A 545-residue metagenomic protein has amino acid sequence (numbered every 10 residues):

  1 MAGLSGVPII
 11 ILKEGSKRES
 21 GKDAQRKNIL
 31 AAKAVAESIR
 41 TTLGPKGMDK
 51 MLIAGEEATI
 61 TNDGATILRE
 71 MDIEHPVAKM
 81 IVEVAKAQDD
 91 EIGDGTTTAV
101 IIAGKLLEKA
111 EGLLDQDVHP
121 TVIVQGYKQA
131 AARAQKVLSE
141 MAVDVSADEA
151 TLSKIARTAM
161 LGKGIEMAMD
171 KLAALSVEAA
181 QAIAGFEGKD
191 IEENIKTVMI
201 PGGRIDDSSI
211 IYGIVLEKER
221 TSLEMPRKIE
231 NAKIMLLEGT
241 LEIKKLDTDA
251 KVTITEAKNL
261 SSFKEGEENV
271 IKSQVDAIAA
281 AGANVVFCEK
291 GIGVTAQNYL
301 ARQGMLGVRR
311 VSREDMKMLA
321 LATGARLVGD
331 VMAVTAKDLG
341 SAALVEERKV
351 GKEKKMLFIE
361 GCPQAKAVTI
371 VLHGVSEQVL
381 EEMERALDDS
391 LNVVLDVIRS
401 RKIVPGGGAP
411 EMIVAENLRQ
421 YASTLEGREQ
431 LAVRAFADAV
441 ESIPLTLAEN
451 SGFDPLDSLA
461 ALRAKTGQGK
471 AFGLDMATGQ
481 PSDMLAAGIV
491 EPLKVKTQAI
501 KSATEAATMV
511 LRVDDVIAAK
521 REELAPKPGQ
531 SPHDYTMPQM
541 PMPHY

Functional and structural regions predicted by a protein language model:
A2-A65, M71, A131-V371, V375 (+2 more regions): Extended amphipathic alpha-helical scaffolds
E19, Q88-T98, I403-P405: Glycine/serine-rich anion-binding loops at beta->alpha junctions that coordinate negatively charged ligand groups
R26, D72-E74, A367-V371, V375-Y545: Extended, low-charge hydrophobic alpha-helical regions
G44, G93, D117, S176 (+5 more regions): Residue-level signature of catalytic and energy-coupling elements of molecular machines, predominantly ATP/GTP-dependent
M51-A54, A99-A103, M412-N417, V495-K496: Short hydrophobic alpha-helical segments that form membrane-spanning helices or hydrophobic packing faces of helical
E57-E91: Active-site cofactor/substrate anionic-group-binding motifs, chiefly glycine- and Lys/Arg-rich phosphate-binding loops
T96, V100-G104, P120-K128, Q430-D438 (+1 more regions): Alpha-helical transmembrane segments of multi-pass membrane proteins, especially transporters and channels
L106-A150: Hydrophobic or amphipathic alpha-helical targeting/insertion segments
